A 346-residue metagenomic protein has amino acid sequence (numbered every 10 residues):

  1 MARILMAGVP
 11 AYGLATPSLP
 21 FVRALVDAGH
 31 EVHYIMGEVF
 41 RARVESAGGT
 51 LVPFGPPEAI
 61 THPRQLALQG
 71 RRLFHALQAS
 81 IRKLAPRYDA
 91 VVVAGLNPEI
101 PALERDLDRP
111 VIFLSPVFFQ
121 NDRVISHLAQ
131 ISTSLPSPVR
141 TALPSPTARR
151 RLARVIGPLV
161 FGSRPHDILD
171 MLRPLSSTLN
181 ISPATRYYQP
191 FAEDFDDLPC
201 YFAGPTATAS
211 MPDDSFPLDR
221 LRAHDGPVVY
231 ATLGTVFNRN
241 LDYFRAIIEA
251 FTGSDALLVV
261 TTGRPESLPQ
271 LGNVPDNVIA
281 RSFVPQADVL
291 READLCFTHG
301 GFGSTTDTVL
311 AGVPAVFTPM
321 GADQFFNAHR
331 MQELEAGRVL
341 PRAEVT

Functional and structural regions predicted by a protein language model:
M1-G13, P17-H33, R43-T50, H127 (+6 more regions): Nucleotide-activated sugar donor-binding and catalytic core shared by glycosyltransferases and related lipid-linked
A2-R3, D27-E45, G49-V228, G234-A256 (+1 more regions): Nucleotide-sugar-dependent glycosyltransferase catalytic domains
P10, E38, T235-V236, R264 (+1 more regions): Residue-level signal for short, function-critical loop segments
G37, P56, P116, G263 (+3 more regions): Proline- and acidic/polar-enriched loop/turn elements at helix boundaries
F237-V260, P265, S282, Q286 (+2 more regions): C-terminal substrate/ligand-recognition segments
